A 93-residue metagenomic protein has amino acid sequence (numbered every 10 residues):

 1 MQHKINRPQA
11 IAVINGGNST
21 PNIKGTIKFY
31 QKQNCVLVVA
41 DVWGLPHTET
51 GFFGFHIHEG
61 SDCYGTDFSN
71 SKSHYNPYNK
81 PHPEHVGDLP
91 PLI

Functional and structural regions predicted by a protein language model:
M1-I93: N-terminal leader/targeting pre-sequences
